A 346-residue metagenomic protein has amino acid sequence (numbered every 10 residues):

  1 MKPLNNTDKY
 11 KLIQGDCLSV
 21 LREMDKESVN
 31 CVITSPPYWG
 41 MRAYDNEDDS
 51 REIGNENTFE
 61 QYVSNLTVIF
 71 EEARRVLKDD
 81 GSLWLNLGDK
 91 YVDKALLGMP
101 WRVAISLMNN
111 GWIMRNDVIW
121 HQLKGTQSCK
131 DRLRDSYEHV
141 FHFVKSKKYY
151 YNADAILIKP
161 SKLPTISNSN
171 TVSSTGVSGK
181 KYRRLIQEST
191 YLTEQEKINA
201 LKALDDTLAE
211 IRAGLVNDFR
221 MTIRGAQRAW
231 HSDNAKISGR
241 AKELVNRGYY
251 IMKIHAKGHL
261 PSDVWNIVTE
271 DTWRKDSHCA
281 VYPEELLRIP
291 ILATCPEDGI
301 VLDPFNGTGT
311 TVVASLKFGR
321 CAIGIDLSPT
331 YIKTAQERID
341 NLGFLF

Functional and structural regions predicted by a protein language model:
K2-T334, L342-F344: Core catalytic lobe of class I
I339: Conserved hydrophobic residues forming the short capping helix/wall of the S-adenosyl-L-methionine
